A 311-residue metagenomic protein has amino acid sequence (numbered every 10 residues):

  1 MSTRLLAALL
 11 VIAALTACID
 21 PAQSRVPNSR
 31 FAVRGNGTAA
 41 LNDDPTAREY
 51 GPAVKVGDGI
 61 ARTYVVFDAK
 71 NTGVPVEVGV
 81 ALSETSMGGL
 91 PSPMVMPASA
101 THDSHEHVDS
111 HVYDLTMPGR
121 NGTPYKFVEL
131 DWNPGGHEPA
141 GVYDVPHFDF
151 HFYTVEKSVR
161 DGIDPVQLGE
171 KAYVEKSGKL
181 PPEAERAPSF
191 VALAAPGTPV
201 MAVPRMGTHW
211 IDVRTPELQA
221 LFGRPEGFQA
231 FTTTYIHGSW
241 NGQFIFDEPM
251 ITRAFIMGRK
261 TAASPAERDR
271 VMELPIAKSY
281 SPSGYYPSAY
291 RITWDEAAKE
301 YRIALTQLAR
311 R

Functional and structural regions predicted by a protein language model:
M1-L6: Bacterial N-terminal signal peptides that target proteins for export
A7-T16: Bacterial N-terminal signal peptides
L15-F31: Bacterial Sec-dependent N-terminal signal peptides
P27-E49, A53-I60, D68-L90, M94-A100 (+2 more regions): Intrinsically disordered, flexible peripheral segments
A53, K70-P146, S158: Short N-terminal edge-element motif at the start of the domain
D149: Divalent metal-coordination and catalytic microenvironments
